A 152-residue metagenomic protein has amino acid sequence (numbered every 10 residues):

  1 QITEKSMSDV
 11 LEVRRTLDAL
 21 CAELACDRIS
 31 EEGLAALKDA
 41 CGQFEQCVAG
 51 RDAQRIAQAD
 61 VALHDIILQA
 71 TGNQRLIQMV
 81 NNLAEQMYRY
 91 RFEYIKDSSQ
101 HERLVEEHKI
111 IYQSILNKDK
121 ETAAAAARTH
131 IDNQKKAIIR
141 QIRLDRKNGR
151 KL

Functional and structural regions predicted by a protein language model:
I2-I29, A59-S98, Q134-I138: Hydrophobic, amphipathic alpha-helical faces that serve as interaction scaffolds
E4, R15, E31, A35-K38 (+1 more regions): Amphipathic alpha-helical repeat elements characteristic of tetratricopeptide repeat
L17-A49: Amphipathic alpha-helical dimerization/coiled-coil segments that flank or bridge DNA-binding/regulatory modules
L34-K38, A57, I77, A124-A125: Conserved positions within tetratricopeptide repeat
K38-E45, G50-D52, A62-H64, E85-L152: C-terminal all-alpha effector/ligand-binding and dimerization domain of prokaryotic HTH-type transcriptional repressors
